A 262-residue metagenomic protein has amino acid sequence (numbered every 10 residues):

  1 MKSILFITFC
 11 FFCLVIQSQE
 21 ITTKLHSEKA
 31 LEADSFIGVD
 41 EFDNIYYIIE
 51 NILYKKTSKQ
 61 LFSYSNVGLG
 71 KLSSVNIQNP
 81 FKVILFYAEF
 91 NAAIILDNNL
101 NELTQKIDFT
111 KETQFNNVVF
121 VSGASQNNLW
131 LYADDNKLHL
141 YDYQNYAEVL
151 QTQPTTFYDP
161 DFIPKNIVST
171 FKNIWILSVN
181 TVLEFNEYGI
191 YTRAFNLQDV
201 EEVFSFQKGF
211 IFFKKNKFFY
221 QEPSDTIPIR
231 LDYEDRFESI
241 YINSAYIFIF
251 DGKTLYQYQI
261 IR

Functional and structural regions predicted by a protein language model:
M1-L25, R262: Bacterial Sec-dependent N-terminal signal peptides
E20-N91: Start-of-domain marker
T23-A30, K59-N66, E102-E112, A147-D159 (+2 more regions): A short beta-strand motif characteristic of beta-propeller blades
L31-D40, L69-I77, Q114-G123, D159-F171 (+2 more regions): Repeated scaffold domains used in trafficking and secretory/extracellular systems, primarily beta-propellers
V39, Y47-I49, I84-F90, W130-D135 (+4 more regions): Conserved beta-strand positions in repeat-built beta-propeller and related beta-rich domains
I52-T57, F90-L96, D135-D142, V179-N186 (+2 more regions): Structural motif
K82-K137: Hydrophobic alpha-helical segments and helix pairs
S239-R262: Blade-level signature of beta-propeller repeat domains, shared across WD40, Kelch, NHL, RCC1 and BNR/Asp-box propellers
